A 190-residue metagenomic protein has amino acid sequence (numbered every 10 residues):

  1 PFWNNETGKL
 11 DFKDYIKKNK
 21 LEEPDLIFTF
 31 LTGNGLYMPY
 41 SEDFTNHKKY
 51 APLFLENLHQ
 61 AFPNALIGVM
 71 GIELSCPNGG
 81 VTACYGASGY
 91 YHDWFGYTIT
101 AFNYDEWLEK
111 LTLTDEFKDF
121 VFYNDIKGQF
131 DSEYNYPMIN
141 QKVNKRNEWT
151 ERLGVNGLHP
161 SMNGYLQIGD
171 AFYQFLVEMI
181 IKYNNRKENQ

Functional and structural regions predicted by a protein language model:
P1-D43: Conserved SGNH/GDSL esterase-like catalytic core that processes O-acyl groups on lipids and polysaccharides
F12, Y37-L55, V81-T100: Active-site cleft segment of glycoside hydrolase catalytic domains centered on the general acid/base Glu
D25-L31, G35-Y37, L66-G71, V121-D125 (+1 more regions): Structural recognition of the beta-strand scaffold that forms the well-ordered cores of secreted hydrolase catalytic
G35-M38, S75-V81, F130-N135: Short catalytic/ligand-binding loop motif for oxyanion handling, primarily in non-cytosolic enzymes, centered on
F54-L66, N103-Y123, F175, M179: A structural motif corresponding to the C-terminal end of an alpha-helix and its immediate exit/capping segment
S75-G128, M162-L166: Substrate-gating cap/lid alpha-helix
V121, D125-N156: Mobile gating loops/cap/lid regions near enzyme active sites that modulate substrate access
V143-Q190: Histidine-centered active-site loop/cap adjacent to the catalytic His in serine esterases/O-acetyl transfer systems
